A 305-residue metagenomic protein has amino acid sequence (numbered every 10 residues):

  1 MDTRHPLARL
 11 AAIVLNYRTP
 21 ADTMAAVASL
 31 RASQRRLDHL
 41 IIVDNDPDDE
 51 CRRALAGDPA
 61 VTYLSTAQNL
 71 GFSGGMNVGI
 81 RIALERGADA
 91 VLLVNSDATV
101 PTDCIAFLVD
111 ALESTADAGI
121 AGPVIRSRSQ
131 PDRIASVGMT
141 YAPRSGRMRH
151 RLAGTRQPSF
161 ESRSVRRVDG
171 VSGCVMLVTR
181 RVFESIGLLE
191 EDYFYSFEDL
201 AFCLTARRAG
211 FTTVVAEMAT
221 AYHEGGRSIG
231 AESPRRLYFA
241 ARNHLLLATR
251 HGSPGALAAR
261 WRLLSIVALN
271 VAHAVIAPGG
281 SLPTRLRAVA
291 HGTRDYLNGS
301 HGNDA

Functional and structural regions predicted by a protein language model:
P20, D44-R52, Q68: A conserved acidic beta->alpha catalytic loop
A28-L37: Short, acidic, metal-binding catalytic loop of nucleotide-sugar glycosyltransferases
L37-D46, L64-T66: Short beta-strand/loop segment that forms part of the nucleotide-sugar
T66-R86: Glycine-rich, basic loop-to-helix element that forms the pyrophosphate-binding segment of sugar-nucleotide handling
G74-N77, T99, C104-I186: Acidic/His-rich active-site region of diverse nucleotide-sugar glycosyltransferases
A88-T99: Short beta-strand-to-loop acidic/aromatic patch adjacent to the donor-nucleotide binding site
D169-L188, D192-T220: A short, conserved alpha-helix in the catalytic core of glycosyltransferases
R235-A240, S253-A305: Non-catalytic, C-terminal membrane-associated alpha-helical segments of glycosyltransferases
